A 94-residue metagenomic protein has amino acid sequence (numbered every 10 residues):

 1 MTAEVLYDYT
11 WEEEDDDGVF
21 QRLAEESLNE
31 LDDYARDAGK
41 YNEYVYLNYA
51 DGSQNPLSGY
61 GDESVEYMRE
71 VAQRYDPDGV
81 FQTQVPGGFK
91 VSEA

Functional and structural regions predicted by a protein language model:
M1-A94: Cofactor-binding catalytic cores of oxidoreductases
